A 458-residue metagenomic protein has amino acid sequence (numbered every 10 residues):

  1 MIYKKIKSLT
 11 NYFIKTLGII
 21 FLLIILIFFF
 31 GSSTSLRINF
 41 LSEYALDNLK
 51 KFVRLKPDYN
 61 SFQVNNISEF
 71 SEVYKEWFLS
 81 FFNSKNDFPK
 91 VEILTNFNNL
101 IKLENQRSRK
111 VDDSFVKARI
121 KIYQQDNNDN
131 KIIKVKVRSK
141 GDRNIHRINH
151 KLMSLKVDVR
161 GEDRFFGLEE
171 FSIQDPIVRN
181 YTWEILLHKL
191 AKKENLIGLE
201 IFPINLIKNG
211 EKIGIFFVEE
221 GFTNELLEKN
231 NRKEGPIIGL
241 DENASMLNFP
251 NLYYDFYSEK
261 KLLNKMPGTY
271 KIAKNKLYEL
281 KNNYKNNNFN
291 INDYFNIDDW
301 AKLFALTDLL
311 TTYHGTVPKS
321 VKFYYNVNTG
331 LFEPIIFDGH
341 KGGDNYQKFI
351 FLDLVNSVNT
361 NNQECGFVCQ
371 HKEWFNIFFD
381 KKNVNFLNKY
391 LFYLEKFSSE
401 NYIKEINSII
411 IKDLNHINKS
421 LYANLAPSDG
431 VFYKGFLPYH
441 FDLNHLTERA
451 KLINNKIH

Functional and structural regions predicted by a protein language model:
I2-I132, Y402-H458: Regulatory N- and C-terminal appendages and interdomain linkers associated with kinase/kinase-like NTP transferase
T34, N99, K271, N275-T312 (+2 more regions): Middle-to-C-terminal accessory/interaction subdomains
V116-S172, I177: Conserved oxyanion/phosphate-binding beta-strand-loop segments in alpha/beta enzyme cores
R138-L152, D163-L168, Y254, F349-N376: Anionic ligand-binding catalytic core segments
E170, G198-I207, N290-Y294, V321 (+1 more regions): Surface-exposed patches in mature extracellular/periplasmic domains of secreted proteins
P176-N209: A conserved helix-loop-beta module that forms one wall/lid of the active-site cleft in ATP-utilizing catalytic domains
N195-L199, E211-K302: Internal "kinase-insert"/substrate-recognition segments embedded within catalytic cores of ATP-dependent enzymes
Y324-N328: Short beta-strand micro-motifs enriched in acidic
